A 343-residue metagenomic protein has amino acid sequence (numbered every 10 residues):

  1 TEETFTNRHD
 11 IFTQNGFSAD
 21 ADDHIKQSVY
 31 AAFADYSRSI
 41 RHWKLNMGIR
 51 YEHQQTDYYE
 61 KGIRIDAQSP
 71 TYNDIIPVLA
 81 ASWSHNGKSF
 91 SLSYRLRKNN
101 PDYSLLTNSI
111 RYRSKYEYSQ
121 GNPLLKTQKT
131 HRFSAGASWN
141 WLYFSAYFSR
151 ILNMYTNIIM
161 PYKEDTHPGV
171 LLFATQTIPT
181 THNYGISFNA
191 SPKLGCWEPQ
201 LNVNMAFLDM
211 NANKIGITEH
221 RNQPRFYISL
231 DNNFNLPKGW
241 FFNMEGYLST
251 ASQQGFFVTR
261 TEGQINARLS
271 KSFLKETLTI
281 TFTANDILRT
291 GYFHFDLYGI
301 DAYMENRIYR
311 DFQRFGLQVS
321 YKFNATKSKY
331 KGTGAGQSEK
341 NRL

Functional and structural regions predicted by a protein language model:
T1, L45-I49, P77, F90-L92 (+8 more regions): Transmembrane beta-strands of outer-membrane beta-barrel proteins
T1, R38-H42, Y51-D57, W83-G87 (+10 more regions): Transmembrane beta-strands of outer-membrane beta-barrel pores
D20, K26-V29, Q120, K126 (+2 more regions): Outer membrane beta-barrel strand-and-loop segments of large Gram-negative receptors, especially TonB-dependent
H24-I25, A67-P70, K98-L152, L171-Y184 (+1 more regions): Outer-membrane beta-barrel signature, preferentially recognizing the C-terminal barrel domain of Gram-negative
Q27-I65, Y72-V78, E198-F207, I228-A251: Surface-exposed extracellular loop regions of Gram-negative outer-membrane beta-barrel proteins
A32-R38, L79-W83, L92, L125 (+7 more regions): Residues on the lipid-exposed face of transmembrane beta-strands in outer-membrane beta-barrel proteins
M205-M210, R225-F273, T283-L288, D296-L297 (+1 more regions): C-terminal beta-barrel architecture of Gram-negative outer-membrane proteins
F273-L343: C-terminal beta-signal and adjacent terminal beta-strands/loops of Gram-negative outer-membrane beta-barrel proteins
